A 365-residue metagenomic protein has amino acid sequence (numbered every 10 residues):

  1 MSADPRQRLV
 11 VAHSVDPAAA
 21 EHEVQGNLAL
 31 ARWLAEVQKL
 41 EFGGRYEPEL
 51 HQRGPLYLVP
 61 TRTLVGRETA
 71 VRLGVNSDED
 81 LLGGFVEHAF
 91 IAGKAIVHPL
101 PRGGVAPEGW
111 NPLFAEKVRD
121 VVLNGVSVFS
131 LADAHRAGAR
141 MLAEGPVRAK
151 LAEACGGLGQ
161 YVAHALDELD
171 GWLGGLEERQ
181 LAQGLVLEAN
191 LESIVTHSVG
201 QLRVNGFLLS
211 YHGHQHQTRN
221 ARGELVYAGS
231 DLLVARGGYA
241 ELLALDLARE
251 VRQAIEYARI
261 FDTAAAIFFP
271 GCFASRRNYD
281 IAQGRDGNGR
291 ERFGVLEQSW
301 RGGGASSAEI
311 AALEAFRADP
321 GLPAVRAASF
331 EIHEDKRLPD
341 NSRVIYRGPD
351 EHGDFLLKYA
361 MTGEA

Functional and structural regions predicted by a protein language model:
S2-G43, W110-A115: Short, charged N-terminal beta->alpha structural module
V11, L313-A315, G363-A365: Charge-biased, low-complexity intrinsically disordered regions
Q38-L142: Conserved N-proximal alpha/beta basic substrate-recognition cap immediately N-terminal to, or forming the N-lobe
S127-V128, A139-A163, L181-S193, E297: ATP-grasp fold ATP-binding core
R136-G145, A154, D280-E291: A short acidic-Thr-Gly-centered motif at the start of a beta-strand
H164, D170-S230, N278-V295, S299 (+1 more regions): Phosphate-binding site of ATP-dependent enzymes
E224-E291, A318, L322, R326-L356: A long amphipathic alpha-helix within ATP-dependent nucleotide-binding catalytic cores
R292-A327: C-terminal catalytic subdomain
